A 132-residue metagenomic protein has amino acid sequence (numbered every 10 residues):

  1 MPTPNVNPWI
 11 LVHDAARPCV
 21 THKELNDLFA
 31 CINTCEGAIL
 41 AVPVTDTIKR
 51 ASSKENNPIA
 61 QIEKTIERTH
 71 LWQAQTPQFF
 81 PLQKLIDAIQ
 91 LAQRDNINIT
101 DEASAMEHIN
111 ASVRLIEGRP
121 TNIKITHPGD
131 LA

Functional and structural regions predicted by a protein language model:
M1-N56, Q75: Conserved beta-loop-beta/alpha segment of the NTase-like Rossmann-fold superfamily that binds/positions NTPs
M1-P2, A30, I62-K64, A105: Short secondary-structure boundary/capping segments
V6, L28, I66-R68, S112: Hydrophobic alpha-helical segments, principally membrane-spanning helices and signal/leader peptides
N7-P8, K64-T65, F80-Q83: A short alpha-helix capping/helix-coil boundary motif
H13, E36-A38, V42, A60 (+5 more regions): A generic, residue-level signal for flexible/boundary positions that often mark functional hotspots
R50-Q78: Short, flexible, basic/aromatic active-site loop/helix in glycosyltransferases
W72-A132: Conserved alpha/beta core of the MobA/IspD/sugar-nucleotide pyrophosphorylase nucleotidyltransferase superfamily
